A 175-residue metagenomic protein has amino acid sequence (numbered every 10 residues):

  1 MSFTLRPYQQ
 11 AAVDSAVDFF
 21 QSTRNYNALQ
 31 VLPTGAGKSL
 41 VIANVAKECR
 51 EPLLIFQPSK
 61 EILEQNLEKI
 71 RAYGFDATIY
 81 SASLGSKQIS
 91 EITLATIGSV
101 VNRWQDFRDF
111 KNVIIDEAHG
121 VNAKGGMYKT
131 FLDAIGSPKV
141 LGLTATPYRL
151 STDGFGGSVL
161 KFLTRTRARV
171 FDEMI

Functional and structural regions predicted by a protein language model:
M1-V31: Conserved pre-motif I regulatory segment
T34-A72, R149: Conserved Walker A/P-loop ATP-binding site and its immediately adjacent core in helicase/helicase-like ATPase domains
E51-P52, I89-I92, F110-N112, G136-G142: Loop/turn-to-beta-strand initiation segments
S59, A95-S99, L143-P147: A short beta-strand-to-loop transition that corresponds to the Sensor-1 phosphate-sensing loop of AAA+ P-loop ATPases
L63-Q65, Q88, N102-R103, A123 (+1 more regions): Switch/connector loops and helix/strand junctions flanking conserved nucleotide-binding motifs in nucleotide-processing
I70-D106: Inter-Walker segment of RecA-like/P-loop motor cores
I92-F131: Conserved RecA-like ASCE ATPase "motif II neighborhood" in helicase/translocase motors
G120-I175: Post-DEXD/H (motif II) to motif III coupling segment of the RecA-like Helicase ATP-binding lobe
